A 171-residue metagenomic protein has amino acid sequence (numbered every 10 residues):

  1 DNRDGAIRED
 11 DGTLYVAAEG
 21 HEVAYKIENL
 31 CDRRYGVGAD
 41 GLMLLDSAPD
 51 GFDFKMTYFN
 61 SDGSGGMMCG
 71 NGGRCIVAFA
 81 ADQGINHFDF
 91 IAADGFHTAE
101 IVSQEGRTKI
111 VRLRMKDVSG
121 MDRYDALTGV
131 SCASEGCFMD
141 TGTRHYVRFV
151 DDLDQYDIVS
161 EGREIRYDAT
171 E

Functional and structural regions predicted by a protein language model:
D1-T108, V147-E171: A glycine-rich beta-to-alpha transition motif near the start of alpha/beta enzyme domains, typified by
T57, L113, C137: Beta-strand scaffold of nucleotide-dependent catalytic cores
S61, V118, T143-R144: Short glycine-rich anion-binding loops that position phosphate/pyrophosphate groups of nucleotides and phosphorylated
V102, R114-V118: Solvent-exposed residues in well-ordered beta-strands and their adjoining turns, especially edge/terminal strands
R107-M115: Short, solvent-exposed secondary-structure boundary/capping segments
S119-R123: Short, charged/polar, Gly/Pro-enriched secondary-structure boundary elements
T128-V130, S134-Q155: Internal active-site segments that recognize and position negatively charged phosphoryl groups and nucleotide moieties
